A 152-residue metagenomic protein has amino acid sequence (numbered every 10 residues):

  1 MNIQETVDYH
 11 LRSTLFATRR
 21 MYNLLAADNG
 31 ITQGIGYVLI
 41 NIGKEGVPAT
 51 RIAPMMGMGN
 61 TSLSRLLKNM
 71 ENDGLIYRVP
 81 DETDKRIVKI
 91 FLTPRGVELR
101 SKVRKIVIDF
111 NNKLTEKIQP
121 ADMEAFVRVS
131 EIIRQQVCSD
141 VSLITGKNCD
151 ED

Functional and structural regions predicted by a protein language model:
M1, A121-D152: C-terminal regulatory/oligomerization modules of transcriptional regulators
M1-N29: N-terminal leader segment of winged-helix/HTH proteins
T14, T18-M21, M56, G96-T115 (+1 more regions): Alpha-helical linker/hinge and terminal dimerization helices associated with HTH transcriptional regulators
R20-S62, T145: N-terminal helix-turn-helix DNA-binding core of bacterial DNA-binding proteins
L24, N69, I132: Alpha-helical DNA-recognition elements
K68-R128: Charged, amphipathic alpha-helical coiled-coil/dimerization segments
